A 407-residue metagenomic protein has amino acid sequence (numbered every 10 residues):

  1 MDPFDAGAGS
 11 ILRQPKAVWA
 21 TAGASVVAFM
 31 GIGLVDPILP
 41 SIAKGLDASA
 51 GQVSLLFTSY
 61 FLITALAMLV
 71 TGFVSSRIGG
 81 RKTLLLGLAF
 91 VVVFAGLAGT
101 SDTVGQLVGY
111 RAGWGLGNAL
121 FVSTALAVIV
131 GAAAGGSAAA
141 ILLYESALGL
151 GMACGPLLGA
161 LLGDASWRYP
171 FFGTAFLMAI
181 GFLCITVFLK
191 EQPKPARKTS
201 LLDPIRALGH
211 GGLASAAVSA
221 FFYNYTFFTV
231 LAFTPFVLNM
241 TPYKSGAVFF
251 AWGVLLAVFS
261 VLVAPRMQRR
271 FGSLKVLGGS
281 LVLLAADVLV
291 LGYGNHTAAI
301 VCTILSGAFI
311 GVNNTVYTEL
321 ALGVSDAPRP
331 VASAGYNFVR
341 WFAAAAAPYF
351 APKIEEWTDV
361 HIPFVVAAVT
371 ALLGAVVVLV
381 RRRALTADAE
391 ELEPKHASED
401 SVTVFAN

Functional and structural regions predicted by a protein language model:
D2-L12, K190-A216: Juxtamembrane intracellular "pre-TM" segments in multi-pass secondary transporters
D47, G79, T100-Q106, A134 (+1 more regions): Helix-breaking motifs and short loop linkers at transmembrane-helix boundaries and internal kinks in secondary membrane
A65-D102: Conserved MFS/SLC helix-loop-helix module at the cytosolic interface between two early adjacent transmembrane helices
M68-G79, F259-G272, E355: Helix-to-loop junctions at the C-terminal end of transmembrane segments in multipass secondary transporters
Y110-L150: Cytoplasmic helix-loop-helix junction between adjacent transmembrane helices in 12-TM secondary transporters
G135, L142-T186: Helix-loop-helix hairpin linking two adjacent transmembrane segments in secondary transporters
L274-Y317: C-terminal transmembrane helical hairpin of 12-TM major facilitator-type secondary transporters
V324-V360: A late C-terminal transmembrane helix in Major Facilitator Superfamily
